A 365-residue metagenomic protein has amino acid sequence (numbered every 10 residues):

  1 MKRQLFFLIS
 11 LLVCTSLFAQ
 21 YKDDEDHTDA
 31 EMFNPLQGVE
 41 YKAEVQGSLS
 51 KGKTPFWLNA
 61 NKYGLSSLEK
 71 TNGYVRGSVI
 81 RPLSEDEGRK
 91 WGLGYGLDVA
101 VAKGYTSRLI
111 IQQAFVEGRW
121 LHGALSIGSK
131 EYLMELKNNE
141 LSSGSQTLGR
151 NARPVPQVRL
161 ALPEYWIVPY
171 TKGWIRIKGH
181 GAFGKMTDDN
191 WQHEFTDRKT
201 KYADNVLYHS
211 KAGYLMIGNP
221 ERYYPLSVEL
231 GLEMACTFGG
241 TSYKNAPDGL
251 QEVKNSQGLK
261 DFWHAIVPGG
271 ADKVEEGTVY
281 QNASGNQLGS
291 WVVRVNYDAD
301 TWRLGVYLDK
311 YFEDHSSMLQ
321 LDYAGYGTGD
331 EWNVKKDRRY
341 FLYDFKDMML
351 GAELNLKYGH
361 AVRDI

Functional and structural regions predicted by a protein language model:
M1-E25: Bacterial Sec-dependent N-terminal signal peptides
Y21-G73, D86-L97, G179-F183: Transmembrane beta-strand segments of Gram-negative outer membrane beta-barrel proteins
D26-Y41, R81-G94, T106, R119-G123 (+4 more regions): Short loop/turn motifs that connect adjacent beta-strands in outer-membrane beta-barrel proteins
V39-K53, L93-V101, G118, L125-E131 (+4 more regions): Transmembrane beta-barrel strands of outer-membrane/channel proteins
S67-V75, S107-Q112, A152-A161, N205-K211 (+2 more regions): Residues that define the transmembrane beta-barrel architecture of outer-membrane proteins
V75-R81, A114-G118, I127, V158-E164 (+3 more regions): Residues on the lipid-exposed face of transmembrane beta-strands in outer-membrane beta-barrel proteins
L133-F262: Internal, well-ordered domain-core segments that constitute the primary functional module of diverse proteins
V228-L230, G240-I365: Long, internal scaffold/assembly segments composed of regular secondary structure
